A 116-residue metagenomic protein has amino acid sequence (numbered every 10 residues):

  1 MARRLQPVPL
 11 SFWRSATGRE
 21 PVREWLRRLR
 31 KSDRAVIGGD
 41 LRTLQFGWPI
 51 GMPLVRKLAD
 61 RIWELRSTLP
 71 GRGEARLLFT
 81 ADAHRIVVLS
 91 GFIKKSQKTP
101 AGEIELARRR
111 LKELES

Functional and structural regions predicted by a protein language model:
M1-E74, A83-I86, I93-S116: Basic, Lys/Arg-enriched alpha-helical interface segments
L77-L78: Hydrophobic/aromatic beta-strand elements that line small-molecule binding cavities or substrate pockets in beta-rich
